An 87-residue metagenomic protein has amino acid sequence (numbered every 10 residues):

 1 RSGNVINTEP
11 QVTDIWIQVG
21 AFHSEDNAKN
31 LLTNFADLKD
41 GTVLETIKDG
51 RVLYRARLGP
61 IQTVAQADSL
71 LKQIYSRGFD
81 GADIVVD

Functional and structural regions predicted by a protein language model:
R1: Solvent-exposed, well-ordered loop and adjacent helix/strand elements within mature globular domains that form
N4-V12, H23-D87: Extracytoplasmic
G20: Conserved beta3-strand ATP-binding lysine motif
